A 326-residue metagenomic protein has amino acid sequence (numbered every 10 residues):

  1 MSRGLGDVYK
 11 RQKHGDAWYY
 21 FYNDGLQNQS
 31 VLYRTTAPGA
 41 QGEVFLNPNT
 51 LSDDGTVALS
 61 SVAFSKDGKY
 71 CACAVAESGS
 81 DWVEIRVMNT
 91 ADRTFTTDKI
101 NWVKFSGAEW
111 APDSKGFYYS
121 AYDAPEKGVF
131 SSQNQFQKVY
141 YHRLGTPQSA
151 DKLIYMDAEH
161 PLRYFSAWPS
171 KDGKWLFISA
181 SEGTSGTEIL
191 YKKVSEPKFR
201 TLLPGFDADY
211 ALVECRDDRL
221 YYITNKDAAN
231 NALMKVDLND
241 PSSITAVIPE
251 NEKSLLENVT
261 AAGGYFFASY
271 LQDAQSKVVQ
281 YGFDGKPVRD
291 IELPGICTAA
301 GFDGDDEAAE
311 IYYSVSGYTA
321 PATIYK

Functional and structural regions predicted by a protein language model:
M1-L5, Y9: Single conserved hydrophobic/aromatic residue that forms the stacking wall/gate of nucleotide- or nucleobase-binding
K10-K13, A17-F21, D53-A74, W102-S120 (+4 more regions): Conserved beta-propeller blade repeats
N23-S30, S52-T56, V75-E84, K99-K104 (+7 more regions): A flexible loop/linker signature enriched in serine peptidases of the S9 family
Y33-T94: Well-ordered mid-protein domain cores that form the structural environment of catalytic cofactors
R34-T35, R86-A91, Q133-G145, L190-V194 (+2 more regions): Beta-propeller blade signature
N47-P48, T90-W102, T146-A158, S195-L203 (+2 more regions): Blade-edge beta-strand/turn elements of extracellular beta-propeller and related beta-sheet repeat scaffolds
Y191-Y265, S269-Q275, V279, R289 (+1 more regions): Intrinsically disordered, low-complexity Ser/Thr/Gly-rich stretches
G263-A322: C-terminal structured "cap/appendage" subdomains that terminate the fold
